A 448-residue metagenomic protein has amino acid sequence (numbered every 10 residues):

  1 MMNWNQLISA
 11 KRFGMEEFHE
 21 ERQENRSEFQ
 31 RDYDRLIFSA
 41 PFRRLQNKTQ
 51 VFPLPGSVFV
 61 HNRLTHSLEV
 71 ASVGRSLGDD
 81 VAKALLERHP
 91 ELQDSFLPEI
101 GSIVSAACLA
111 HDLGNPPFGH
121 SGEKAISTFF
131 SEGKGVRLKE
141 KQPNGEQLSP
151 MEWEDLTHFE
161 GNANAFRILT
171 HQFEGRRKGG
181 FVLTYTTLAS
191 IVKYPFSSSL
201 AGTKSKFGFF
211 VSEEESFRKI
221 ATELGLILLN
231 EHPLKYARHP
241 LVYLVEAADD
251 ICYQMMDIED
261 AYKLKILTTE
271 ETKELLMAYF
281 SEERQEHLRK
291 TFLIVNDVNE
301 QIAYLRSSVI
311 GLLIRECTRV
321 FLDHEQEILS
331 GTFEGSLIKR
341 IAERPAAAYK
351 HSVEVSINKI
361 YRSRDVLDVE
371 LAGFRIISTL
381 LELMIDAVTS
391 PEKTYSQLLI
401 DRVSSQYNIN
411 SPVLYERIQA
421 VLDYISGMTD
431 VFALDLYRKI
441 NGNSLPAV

Functional and structural regions predicted by a protein language model:
M1-N25, I37-K48, S57, L68 (+4 more regions): Sequence-structural signature of the catalytic-core scaffold of metal-dependent phosphohydrolases that act on
Q30-R43, I341-P345: Acidic, low-complexity proline/glycine-rich segments
K48-V58, V355-I360: A short small-residue
H61-L64: Low-complexity, highly charged intrinsically disordered N-terminal segments that act as targeting/localization
H66, F118, G122, G161 (+7 more regions): Hydrophobic (often cysteine-bearing) scaffold residues that line and stabilize catalytic clefts of nucleotide/cofactor
C252, M256, D260, I314-Q326 (+6 more regions): Hydrophobic alpha-helix feature that most strongly marks membrane-spanning transmembrane helices and their immediate
L322-S404: Substrate-recognition/cap regions that form aromatic- and gly/pro-loop-enriched pockets for small-molecule ligands
S390, T394-L445: C-terminal amphipathic alpha-helical interaction region
